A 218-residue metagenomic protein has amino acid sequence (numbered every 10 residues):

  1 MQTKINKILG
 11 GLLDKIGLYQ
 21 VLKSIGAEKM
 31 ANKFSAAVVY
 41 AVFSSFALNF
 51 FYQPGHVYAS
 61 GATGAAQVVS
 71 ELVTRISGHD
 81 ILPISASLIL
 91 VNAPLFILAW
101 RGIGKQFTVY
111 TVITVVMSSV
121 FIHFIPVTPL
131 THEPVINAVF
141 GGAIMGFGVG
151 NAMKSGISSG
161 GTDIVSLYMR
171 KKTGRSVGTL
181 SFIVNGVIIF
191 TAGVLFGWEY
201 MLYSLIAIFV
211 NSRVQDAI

Functional and structural regions predicted by a protein language model:
Q2-I218: Core subunits and conserved enzymes of cellular information-processing and envelope-translocation systems across
